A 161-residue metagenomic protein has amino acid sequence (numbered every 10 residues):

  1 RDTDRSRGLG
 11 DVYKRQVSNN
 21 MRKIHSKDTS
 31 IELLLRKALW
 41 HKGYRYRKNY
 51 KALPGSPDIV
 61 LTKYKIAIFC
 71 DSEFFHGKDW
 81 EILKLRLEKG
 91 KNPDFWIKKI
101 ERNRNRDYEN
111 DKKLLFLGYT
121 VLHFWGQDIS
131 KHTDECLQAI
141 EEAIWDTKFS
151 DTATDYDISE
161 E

Functional and structural regions predicted by a protein language model:
R1-Y13: Single conserved hydrophobic/aromatic residue that forms the stacking wall/gate of nucleotide- or nucleobase-binding
D11-E161: Nucleic-acid endo/exonuclease domains
